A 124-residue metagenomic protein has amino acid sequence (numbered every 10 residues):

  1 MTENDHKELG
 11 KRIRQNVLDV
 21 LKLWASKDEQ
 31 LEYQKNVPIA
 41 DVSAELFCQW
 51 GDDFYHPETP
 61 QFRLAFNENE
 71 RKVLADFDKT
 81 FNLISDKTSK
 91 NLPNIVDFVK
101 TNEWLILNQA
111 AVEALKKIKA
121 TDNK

Functional and structural regions predicted by a protein language model:
M1-F54: Short terminal alpha-helical segments
G10, N123-K124: Eukaryote-skewed repeat-based solenoidal scaffolds used as protein-protein interaction platforms, primarily
L21, A25, D78-F81, S85-T88 (+1 more regions): A structural signal for well-ordered alpha-helices, especially hydrophobic packing surfaces of coiled-coils
K35-S43, E68-D78, T121: Phosphate-binding glycine-rich loops and adjacent basic patches that engage nucleotide phosphates, nucleic-acid
D53-Q109: Amphipathic protein-protein interaction modules
